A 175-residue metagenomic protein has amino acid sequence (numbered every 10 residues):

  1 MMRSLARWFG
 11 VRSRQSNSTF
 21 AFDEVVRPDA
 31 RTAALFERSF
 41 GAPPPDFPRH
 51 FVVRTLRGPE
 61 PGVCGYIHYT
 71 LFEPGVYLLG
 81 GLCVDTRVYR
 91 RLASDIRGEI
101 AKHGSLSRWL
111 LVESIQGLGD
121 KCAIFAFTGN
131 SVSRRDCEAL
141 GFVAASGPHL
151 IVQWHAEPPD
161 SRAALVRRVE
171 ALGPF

Functional and structural regions predicted by a protein language model:
M2-S16, D120-F175: Terminal substrate-recognition subdomain of acyl/acetyltransferases
W8-D46, A164-F175: Short amphipathic alpha-helix that is part of the acyltransferase structural core
F20, R49, I96, S131 (+1 more regions): Flexible domain-boundary/linker segments
P28-T86: A conserved beta-strand-loop-helix scaffold within acyl/acetyltransferase catalytic domains
G41-D46, I67-G80, L118-G119, A145-A156 (+1 more regions): Short, Lys/Arg-enriched charge-dense amphipathic segments
F51-T55, G98-I100, W109-S114, H155-D160: Short C-terminal domain-edge/linker segments immediately following a structured domain
Y77-G141, A145-G147: Acyl-donor binding region in acyl/amide transferases
